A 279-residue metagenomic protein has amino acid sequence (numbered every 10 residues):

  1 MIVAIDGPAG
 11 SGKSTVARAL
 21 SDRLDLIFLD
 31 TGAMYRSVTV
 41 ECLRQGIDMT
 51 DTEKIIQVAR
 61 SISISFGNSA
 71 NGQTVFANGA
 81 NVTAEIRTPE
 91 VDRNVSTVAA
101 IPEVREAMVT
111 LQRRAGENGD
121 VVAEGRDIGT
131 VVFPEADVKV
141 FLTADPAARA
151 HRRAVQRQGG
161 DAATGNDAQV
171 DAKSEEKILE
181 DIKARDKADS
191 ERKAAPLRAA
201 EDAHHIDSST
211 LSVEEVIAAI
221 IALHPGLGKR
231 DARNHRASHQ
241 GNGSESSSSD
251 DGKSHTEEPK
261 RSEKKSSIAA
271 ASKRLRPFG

Functional and structural regions predicted by a protein language model:
V3-I5: Hydrophobic anchor at the beta1->P-loop junction of P-loop NTPases
A9: The conserved Walker
K13: Conserved lysine of the Walker
V16: Hydrophobic positions on the alpha1 helix immediately C-terminal to the Walker A/P-loop
D22-E90: N-terminal phosphate/diphosphate-binding loop that engages ATP/GTP or pyrophosphate donors across diverse enzyme folds
G67, Q112-G119, R126-V131, E135 (+1 more regions): Small-molecule kinase domains that catalyze NTP-dependent phosphoryl transfer to phosphate-bearing small molecules
F76-A77, N81-T83, V155-Q158, A163 (+1 more regions): NTP-dependent small-molecule kinase module
T83-G159: ATP-dependent NMP and nucleoside kinases share a basic, alpha-helical "lid"
